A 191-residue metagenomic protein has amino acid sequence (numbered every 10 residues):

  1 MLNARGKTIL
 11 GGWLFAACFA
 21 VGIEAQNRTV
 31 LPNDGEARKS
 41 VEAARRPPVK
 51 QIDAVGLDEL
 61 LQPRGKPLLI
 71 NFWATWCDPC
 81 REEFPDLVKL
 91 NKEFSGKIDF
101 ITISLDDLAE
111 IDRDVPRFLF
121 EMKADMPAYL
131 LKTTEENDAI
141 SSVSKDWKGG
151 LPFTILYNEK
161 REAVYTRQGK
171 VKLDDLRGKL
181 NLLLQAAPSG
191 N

Functional and structural regions predicted by a protein language model:
M1-Q51, Y165, S189-N191: N-terminal targeting signals for export/organelle localization
P48-L68: A short beta-strand-turn-helix
G65-L68, W73-W76, D107, G150: Short pre-active-site segment immediately N-terminal to redox-active cysteine/selenocysteine motifs in thiol-based
P67, F84-S104: Conserved helix-turn-beta segment immediately C-terminal to the redox Cys motif in thioredoxin-like folds
F72-K89: Conserved redox-active cysteine motifs that mediate thiol-disulfide chemistry, especially di-cysteine Cys-X(1-2)-Cys
I98-D112, A124-T134: Thiol-based oxidoreductase modules, predominantly thioredoxin-like and allied folds used for disulfide exchange
F118-L151, E159: Short, internal strand/loop/helix patches that form the active-site neighborhood or redox-interaction surface
G150-N191: Thiol-/selenol-based redox modules, centered on thioredoxin-like and closely related oxidoreductase domains
